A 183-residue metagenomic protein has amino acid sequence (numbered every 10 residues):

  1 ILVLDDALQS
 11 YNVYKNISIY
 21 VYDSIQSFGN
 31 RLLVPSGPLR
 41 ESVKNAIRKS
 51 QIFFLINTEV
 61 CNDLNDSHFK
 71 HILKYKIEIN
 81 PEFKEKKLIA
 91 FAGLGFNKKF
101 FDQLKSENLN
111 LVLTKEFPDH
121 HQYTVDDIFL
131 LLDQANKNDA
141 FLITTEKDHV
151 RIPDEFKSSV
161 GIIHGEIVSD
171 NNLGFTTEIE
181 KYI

Functional and structural regions predicted by a protein language model:
I1-H68: Phosphate/Mg2+-binding loops and adjacent switch elements in nucleotide/diphosphate-handling enzyme cores
S18-Y22, I47-N57, F69-K76, E82-F91 (+1 more regions): Conserved beta-strand/loop subsegment of P-loop NTPase cores
L55, F141-K147: Acidic beta-strand-to-loop metal/phosphate-binding motif
E59-N65, K98-K99, H149-P153: Short, charged/polar "capping" segments at the starts of alpha-helices and the immediately preceding loops
F83-V125: Redox- and metal-dependent alpha/beta enzyme cores, enriched for Fe-S-associated oxidoreductases and cofactor-handling
E85, K137-A140: Short, high-confidence coil segments that cap the C-terminus of an alpha-helix and link into the following beta-strand
P118-H121, S158-I183: Short, flexible loop segments at boundaries between secondary-structure elements
Q122-N138, K147-H149: A short, acidic, amphipathic alpha-helical segment used as a generic capping/interface helix at domain edges
